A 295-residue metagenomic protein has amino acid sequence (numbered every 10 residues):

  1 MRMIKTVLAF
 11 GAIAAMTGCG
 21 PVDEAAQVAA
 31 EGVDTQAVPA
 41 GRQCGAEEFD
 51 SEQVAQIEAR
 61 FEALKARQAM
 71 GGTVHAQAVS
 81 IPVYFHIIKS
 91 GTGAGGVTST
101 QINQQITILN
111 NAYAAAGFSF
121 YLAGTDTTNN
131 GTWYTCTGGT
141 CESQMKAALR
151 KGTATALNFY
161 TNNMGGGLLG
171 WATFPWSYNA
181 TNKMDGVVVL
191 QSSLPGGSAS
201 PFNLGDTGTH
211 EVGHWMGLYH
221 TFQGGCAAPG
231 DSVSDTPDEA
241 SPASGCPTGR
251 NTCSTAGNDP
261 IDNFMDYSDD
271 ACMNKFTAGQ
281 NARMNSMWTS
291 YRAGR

Functional and structural regions predicted by a protein language model:
M1-L8: Bacterial N-terminal signal peptides that target proteins for export
A15-G18: C-terminal motif of bacterial Sec signal peptides marking the signal peptidase cleavage site
V22, Q27-L157, T161-G165, T289-G294: Propeptide-to-catalytic entry region of secreted or membrane-anchored zinc metalloproteases
A29, T236-R295: Metalloprotease/metallohydrolase-associated module, dominated by Zn2+-dependent proteases
V33-I57, V189, D231-D262: Conserved active-site regions of diverse hydrolases
K89-T98, G197-F202, D269-C272: Second-shell loop/turn segments in exported
G95-I102, P201-D206, N258, T277 (+1 more regions): Solvent-exposed, acidic/flexible segments
N103-G249: Metzincin-family zinc-dependent endopeptidase catalytic domain
